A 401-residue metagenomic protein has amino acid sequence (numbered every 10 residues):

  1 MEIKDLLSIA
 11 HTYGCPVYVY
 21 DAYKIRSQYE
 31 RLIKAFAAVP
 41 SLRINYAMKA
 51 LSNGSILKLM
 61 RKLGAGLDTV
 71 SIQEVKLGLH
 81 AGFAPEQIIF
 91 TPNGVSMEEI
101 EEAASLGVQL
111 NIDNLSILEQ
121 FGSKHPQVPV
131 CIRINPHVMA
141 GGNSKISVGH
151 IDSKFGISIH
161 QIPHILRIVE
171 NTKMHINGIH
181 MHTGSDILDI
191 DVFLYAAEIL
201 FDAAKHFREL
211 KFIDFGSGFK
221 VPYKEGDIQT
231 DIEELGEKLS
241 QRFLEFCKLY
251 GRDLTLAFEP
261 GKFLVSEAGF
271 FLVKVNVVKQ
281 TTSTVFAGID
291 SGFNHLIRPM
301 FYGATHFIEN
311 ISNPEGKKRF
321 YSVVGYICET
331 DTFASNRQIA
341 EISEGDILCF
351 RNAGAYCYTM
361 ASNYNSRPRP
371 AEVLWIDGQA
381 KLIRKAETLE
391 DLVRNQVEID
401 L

Functional and structural regions predicted by a protein language model:
M1-Q109, L115-V128, D152, R167 (+4 more regions): A charged N-terminal "starter" segment
I3, L244, D253-L401: Charged (often Lys/Glu-rich) extended helix/loop segments that serve as interaction or gating elements
D5, D21-K24, Q28, L32 (+18 more regions): General structural feature for long, well-ordered alpha-helical segments within catalytic domains of soluble enzymes
I25, K49, S71, A103 (+6 more regions): Conserved, mostly hydrophobic/aromatic
M48-S52, Q73-E74, G94-S96, N114-S116 (+6 more regions): Active-site-proximal loop/turn and secondary-structure-junction residues that shape catalytic pockets, frequently
G66, I89, N111, C131-R133 (+8 more regions): Structured core elements
Q127-M139: Glycine-rich, aromatic-flanked loop segments that form ligand/cofactor-binding clefts across common enzyme folds
P136-V277, A334, I339, N365: Active-site loop/helix belt of alpha/beta enzymes
